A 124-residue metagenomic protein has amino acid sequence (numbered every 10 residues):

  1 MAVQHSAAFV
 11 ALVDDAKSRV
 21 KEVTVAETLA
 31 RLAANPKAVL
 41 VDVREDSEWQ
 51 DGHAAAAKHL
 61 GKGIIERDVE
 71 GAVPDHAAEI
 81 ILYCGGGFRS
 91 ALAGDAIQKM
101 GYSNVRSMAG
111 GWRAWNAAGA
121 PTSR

Functional and structural regions predicted by a protein language model:
M1-A38, D46-E79, F88-R124: Rhodanese-like catalytic fold shared by cysteine-dependent sulfurtransferases and DSP/PTP-type phosphatases
D42: N-terminal glycine-rich beta->alpha transition that marks the start or flank of a dinucleotide-binding site
L82-C84: Short, surface-exposed ligand- or partner-binding patches at beta-edge/loop junctions that are enriched in aromatics
